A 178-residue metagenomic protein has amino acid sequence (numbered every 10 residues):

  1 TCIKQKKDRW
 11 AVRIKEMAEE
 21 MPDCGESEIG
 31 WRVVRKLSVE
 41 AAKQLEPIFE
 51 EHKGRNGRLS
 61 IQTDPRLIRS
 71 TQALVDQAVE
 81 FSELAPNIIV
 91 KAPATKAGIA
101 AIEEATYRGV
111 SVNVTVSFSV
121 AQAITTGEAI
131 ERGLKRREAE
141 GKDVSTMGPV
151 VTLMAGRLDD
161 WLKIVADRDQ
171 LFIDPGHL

Functional and structural regions predicted by a protein language model:
T1, T63, T71, T95 (+5 more regions): Residue-identity detector for threonine
C2-A101: Active-site beta->alpha loop and helix N-cap motifs at the rims of alpha/beta catalytic domains
K4-K7, T71-V75, A100-Y107, I124-A129 (+1 more regions): Short acidic, glycine/serine/threonine-rich loops at helix termini
N56-S60, N87-K91, G109-N113, T146-T152: Structural preference for beta-strand elements that scaffold enzyme active sites
T63, L67, E103, G127-E128 (+1 more regions): Charge-rich, low-complexity amphipathic helices in intrinsically disordered tails/linkers adjacent to domains
A92-Q122: Basic (Lys/Arg-enriched) interaction patch that binds polyanionic ligands
S111-L178: Catalytic alpha/beta core domains of metabolic enzymes, predominantly
